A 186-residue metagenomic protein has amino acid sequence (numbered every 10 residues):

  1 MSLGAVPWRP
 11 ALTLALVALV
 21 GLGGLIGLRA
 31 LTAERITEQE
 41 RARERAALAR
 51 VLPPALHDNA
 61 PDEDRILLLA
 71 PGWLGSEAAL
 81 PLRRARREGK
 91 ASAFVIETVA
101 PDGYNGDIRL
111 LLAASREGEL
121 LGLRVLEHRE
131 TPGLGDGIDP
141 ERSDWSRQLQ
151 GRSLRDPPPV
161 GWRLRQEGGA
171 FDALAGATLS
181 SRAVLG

Functional and structural regions predicted by a protein language model:
S2-G186: Flexible, solvent-exposed loop/hinge segments and secondary-structure transition points
